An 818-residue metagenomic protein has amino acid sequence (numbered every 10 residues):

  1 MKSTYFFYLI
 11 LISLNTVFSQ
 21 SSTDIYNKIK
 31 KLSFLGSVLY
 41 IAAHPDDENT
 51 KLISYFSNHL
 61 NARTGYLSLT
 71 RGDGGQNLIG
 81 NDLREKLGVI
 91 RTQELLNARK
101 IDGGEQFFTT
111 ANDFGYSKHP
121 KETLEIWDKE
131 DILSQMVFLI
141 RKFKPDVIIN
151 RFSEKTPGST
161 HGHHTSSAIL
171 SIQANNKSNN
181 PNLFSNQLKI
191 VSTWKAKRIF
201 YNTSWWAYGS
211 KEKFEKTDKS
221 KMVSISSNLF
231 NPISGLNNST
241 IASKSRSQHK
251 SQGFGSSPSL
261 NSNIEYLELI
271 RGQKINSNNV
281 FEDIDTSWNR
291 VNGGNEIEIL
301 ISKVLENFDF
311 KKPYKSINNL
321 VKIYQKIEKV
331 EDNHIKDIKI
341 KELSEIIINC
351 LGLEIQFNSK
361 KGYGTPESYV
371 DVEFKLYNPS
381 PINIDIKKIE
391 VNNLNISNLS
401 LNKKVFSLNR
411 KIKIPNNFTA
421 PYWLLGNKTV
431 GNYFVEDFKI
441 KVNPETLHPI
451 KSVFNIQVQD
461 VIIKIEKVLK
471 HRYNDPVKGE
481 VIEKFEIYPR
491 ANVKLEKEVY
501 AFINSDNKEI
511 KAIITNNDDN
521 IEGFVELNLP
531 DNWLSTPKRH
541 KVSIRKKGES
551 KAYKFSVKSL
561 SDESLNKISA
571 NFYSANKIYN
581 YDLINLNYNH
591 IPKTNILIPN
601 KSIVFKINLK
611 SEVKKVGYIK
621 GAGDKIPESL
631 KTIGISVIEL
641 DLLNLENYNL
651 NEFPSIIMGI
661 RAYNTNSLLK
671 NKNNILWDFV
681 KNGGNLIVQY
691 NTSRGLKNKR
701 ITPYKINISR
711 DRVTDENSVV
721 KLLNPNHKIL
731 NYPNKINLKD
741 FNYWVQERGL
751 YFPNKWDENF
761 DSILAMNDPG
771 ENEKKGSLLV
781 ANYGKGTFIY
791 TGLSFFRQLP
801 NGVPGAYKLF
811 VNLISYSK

Functional and structural regions predicted by a protein language model:
Q20-K142, T165, I172-N176: Active-site rim/loop-helix segments in enzyme catalytic domains that contact anionic ligands
Q20-L39, H119-T123, K129-Q356: Metal-dependent de-N-acetylase/amidase catalytic core
I327-E367, R472-I503: Low-complexity, acidic Ser/Thr/Pro/Gly-rich terminal tails and inter-domain linkers that flank the onset of structured
Y377-N417, N517-K547, K558-L560: Proline-anchored loop/turn motifs at beta-strand termini and strand-loop-strand connectors
K403-V468, K558-K567: Eukaryote-biased detector of low-complexity, proline/serine/threonine-rich segments and adjacent exposed loops
I578-G659, T692, R797, S815-K818: Aromatic-Pro/Gly-enriched surface loop or interdomain linker that acts as a lid/target-recognition segment
M658-F741: A glycine-rich, often tryptophan-bearing local segment used as a flexible ligand/cofactor-contacting loop or short
R710-G802: Catalytic beta-strand/loop cores that center a nucleophilic Ser/Cys/Thr and support acyl-enzyme chemistry
